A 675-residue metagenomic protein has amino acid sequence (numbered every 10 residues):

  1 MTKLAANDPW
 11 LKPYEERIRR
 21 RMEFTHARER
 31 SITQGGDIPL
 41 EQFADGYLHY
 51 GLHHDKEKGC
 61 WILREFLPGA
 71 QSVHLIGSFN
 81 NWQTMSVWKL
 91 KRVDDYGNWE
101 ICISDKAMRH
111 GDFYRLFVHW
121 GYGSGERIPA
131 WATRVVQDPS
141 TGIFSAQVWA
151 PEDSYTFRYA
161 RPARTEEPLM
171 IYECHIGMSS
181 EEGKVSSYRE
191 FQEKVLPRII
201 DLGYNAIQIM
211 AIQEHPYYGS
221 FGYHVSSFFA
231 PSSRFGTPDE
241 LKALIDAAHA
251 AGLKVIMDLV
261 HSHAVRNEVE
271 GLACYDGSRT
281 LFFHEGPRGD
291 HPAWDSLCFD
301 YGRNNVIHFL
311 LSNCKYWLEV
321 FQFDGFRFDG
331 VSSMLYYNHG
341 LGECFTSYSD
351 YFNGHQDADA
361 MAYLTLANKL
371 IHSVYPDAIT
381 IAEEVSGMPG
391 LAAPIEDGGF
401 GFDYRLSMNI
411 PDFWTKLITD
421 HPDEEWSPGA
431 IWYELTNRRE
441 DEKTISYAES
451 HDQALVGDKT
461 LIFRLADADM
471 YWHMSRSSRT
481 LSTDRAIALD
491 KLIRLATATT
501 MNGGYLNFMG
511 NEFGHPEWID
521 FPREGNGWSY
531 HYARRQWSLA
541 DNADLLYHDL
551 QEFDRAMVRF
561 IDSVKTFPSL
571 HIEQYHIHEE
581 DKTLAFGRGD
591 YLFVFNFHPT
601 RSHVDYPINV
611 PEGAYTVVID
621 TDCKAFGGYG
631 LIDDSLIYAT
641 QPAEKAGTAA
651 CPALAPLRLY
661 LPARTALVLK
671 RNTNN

Functional and structural regions predicted by a protein language model:
M1-Y172, Y188-G203, S482-K491, A496 (+2 more regions): Carbohydrate-interacting/catalytic domains
E65, C174, I199, I209 (+12 more regions): Conserved, mostly hydrophobic/aromatic
E65, G77, I103, V118 (+5 more regions): Glycine-rich, histidine-containing beta strand-loop boundary motifs that form or position
L67, F79, D94, D105 (+10 more regions): Short, flexible loop/turn elements at secondary-structure junctions
K91, Y217-G222, R266-Y275, A392-A393 (+2 more regions): Short glycine-biased active-site loop of nucleotidyltransferases that positions the nucleotide triphosphate and helps
S154, R158-E166, I171, H175-Q356 (+1 more regions): Substrate-binding/active-site clefts of carbohydrate-active enzymes
V195, E240, L244, V306 (+5 more regions): Alpha-helical packing segments of well-folded alpha/beta enzyme cores
Q322-D324, E343-A533, D562-N609, V618-D622 (+1 more regions): Conserved alpha/beta catalytic core and glycan-binding cleft of carbohydrate-active enzymes
